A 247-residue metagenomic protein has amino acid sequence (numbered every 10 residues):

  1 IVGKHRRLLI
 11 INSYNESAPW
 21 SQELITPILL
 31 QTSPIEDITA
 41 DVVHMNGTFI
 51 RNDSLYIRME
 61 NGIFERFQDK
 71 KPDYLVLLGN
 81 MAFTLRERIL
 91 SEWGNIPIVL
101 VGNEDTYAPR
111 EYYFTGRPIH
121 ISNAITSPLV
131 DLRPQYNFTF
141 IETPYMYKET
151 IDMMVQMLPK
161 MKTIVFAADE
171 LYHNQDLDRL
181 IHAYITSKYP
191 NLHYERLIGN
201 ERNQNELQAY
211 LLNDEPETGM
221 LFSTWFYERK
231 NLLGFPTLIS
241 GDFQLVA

Functional and structural regions predicted by a protein language model:
I1-A247: Short hydrophobic alpha-helices and adjacent helix-cap/hinge residues
